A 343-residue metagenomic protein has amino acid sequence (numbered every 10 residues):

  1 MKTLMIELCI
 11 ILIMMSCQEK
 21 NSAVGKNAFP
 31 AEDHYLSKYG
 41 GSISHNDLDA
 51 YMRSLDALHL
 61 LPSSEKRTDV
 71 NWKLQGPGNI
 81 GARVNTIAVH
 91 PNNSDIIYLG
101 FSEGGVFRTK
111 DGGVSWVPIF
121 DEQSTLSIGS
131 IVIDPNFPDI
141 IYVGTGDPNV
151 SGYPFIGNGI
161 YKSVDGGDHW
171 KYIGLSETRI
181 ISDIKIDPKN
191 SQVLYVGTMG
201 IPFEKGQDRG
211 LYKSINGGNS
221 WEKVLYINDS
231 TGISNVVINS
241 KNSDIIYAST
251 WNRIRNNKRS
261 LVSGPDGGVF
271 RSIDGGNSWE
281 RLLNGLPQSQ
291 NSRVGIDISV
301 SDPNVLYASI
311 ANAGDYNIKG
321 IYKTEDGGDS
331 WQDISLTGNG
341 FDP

Functional and structural regions predicted by a protein language model:
M1-G25: Bacterial Sec-dependent N-terminal signal peptides
C17-P343: Extracellular glycan-interacting surfaces
